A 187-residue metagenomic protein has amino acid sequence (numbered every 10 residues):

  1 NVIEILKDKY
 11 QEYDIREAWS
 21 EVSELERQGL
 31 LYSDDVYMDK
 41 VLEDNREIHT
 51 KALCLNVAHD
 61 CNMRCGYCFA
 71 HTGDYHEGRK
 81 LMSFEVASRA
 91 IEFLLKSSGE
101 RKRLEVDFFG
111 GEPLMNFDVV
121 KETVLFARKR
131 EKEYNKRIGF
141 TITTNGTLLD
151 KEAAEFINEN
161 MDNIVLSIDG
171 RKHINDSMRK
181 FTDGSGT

Functional and structural regions predicted by a protein language model:
N1-C54, E85: Long, charge-rich, low-complexity alpha-helical segments
Y10-E12, Y75-K80, K180-F181: Short, polar/flexible loop-turn hinges at active-site or ligand-entry regions and domain interfaces
I15, E26-R27, H49, C61 (+2 more regions): Short, solvent-exposed loop/edge-beta patches enriched in aromatic
M38-D39, H71-H76, K172-H173: A short, flexible beta-alpha/helix-coil linker loop
I48, A52-E85: Canonical Radical SAM [4Fe-4S] cluster-binding loop centered on the CxxxCxxC motif and its immediate flanking residues
A87, I91-D107, N116-T187: Radical SAM/AdoMet-radical enzyme domain recognition
G110-G111: Short acidic donor-binding/metal-coordinating loop in glycosyltransferase active sites
